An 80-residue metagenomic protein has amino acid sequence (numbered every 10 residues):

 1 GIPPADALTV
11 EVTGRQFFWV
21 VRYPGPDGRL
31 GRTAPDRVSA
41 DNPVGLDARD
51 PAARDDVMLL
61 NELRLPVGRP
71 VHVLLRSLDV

Functional and structural regions predicted by a protein language model:
G1-V80: Non-transmembrane, membrane-proximal soluble domains of secreted or membrane proteins
